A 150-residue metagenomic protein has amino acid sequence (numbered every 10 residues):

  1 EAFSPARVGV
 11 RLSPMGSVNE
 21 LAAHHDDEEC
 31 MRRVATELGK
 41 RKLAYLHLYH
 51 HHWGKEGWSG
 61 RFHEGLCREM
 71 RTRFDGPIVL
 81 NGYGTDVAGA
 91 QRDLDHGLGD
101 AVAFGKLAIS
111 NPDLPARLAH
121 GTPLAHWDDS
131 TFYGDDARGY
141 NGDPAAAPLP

Functional and structural regions predicted by a protein language model:
E1-P150: Flavin-dependent oxidoreductase catalytic cores
